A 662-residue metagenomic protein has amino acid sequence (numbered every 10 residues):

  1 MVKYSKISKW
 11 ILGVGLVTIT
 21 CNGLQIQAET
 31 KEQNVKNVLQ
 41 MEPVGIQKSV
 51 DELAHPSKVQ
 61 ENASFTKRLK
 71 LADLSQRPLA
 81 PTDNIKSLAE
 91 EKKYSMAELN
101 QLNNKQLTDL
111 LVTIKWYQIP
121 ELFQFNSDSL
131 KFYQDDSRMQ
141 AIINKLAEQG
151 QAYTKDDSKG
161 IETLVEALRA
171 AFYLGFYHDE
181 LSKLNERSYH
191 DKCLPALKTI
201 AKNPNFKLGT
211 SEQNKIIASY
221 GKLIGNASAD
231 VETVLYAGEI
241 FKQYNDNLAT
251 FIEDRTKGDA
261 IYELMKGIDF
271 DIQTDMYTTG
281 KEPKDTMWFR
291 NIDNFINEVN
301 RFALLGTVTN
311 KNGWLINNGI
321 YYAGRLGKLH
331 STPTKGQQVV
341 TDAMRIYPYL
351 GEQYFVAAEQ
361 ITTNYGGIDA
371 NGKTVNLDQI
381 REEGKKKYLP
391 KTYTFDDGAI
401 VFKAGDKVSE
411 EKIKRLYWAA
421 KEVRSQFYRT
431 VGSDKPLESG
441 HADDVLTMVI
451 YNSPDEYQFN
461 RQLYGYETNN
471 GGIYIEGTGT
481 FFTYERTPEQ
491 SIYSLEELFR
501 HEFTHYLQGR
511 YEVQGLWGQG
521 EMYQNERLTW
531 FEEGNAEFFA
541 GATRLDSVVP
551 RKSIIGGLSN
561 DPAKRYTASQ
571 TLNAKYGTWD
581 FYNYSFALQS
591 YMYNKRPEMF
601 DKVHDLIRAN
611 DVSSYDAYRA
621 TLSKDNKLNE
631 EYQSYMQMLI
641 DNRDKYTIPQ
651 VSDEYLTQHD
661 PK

Functional and structural regions predicted by a protein language model:
V2-I11: Bacterial N-terminal signal peptides that target proteins for export
G13-I19: Bacterial N-terminal signal peptides
C21-E32: Sec-dependent signal peptide cleavage junction
N34-R138, T154-D157, K284-M287, N294-L446 (+5 more regions): Non-catalytic architectural context of zinc metalloproteases
K67, S75-E298: Noncatalytic N-terminal accessory/assembly modules of large enzymes
Y428-V445, Q514-L516, S547-S553, F600-I607: Surface-exposed patches in mature extracellular/periplasmic domains of secreted proteins
G477-I554: Zinc-dependent metallopeptidase catalytic helix centered on the HExxH motif and its immediate flanking segment
N535-T543, I555-D641: Active-site-proximal alpha-helical
